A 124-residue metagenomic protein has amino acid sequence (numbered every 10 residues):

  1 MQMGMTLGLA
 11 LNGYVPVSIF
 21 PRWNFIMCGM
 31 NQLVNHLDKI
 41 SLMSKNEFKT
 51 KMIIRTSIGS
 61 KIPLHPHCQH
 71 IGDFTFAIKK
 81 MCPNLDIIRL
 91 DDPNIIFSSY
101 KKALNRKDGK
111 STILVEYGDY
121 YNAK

Functional and structural regions predicted by a protein language model:
M1, L7-K124: Conserved thiamine diphosphate
